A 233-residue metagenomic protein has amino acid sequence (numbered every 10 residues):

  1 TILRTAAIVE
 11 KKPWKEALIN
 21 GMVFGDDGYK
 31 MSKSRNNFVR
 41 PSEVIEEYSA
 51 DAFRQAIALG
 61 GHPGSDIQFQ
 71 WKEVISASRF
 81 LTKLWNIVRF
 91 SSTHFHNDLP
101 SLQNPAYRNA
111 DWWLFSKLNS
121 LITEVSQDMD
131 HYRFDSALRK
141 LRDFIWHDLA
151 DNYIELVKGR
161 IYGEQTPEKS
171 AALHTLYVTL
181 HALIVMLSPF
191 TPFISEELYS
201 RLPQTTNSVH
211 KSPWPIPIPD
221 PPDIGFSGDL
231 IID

Functional and structural regions predicted by a protein language model:
T1-E10: Metal-dependent nuclease catalytic cores in nucleic-acid-processing enzymes, especially RNase H-like/related
I2, A17, A52-G60, W85-S91 (+4 more regions): Short alpha-helical scaffolding segments that buttress acidic/His motifs in well-ordered protein cores
V9-L18: Glycine-rich phosphate/pyrophosphate-binding loops and their adjacent beta-strand/loop elements at enzyme active sites
M22-D27, M31-Y107, P203-T205, V209: Catalytic adenosine-cofactor/nucleotide-binding cores of aminoacyl-tRNA synthetases and other
F69-A77, R133, E168-L176: Membrane-interfacial loop-to-helix junctions in multi-pass inner-membrane proteins
R79-S92, N109-L121, L138-R160: Core structural elements
N97-T123, E155-D233: Acidic, turn-prone loop/beta-hairpin segments
M129-S136: Short helix-adjacent coil turns
